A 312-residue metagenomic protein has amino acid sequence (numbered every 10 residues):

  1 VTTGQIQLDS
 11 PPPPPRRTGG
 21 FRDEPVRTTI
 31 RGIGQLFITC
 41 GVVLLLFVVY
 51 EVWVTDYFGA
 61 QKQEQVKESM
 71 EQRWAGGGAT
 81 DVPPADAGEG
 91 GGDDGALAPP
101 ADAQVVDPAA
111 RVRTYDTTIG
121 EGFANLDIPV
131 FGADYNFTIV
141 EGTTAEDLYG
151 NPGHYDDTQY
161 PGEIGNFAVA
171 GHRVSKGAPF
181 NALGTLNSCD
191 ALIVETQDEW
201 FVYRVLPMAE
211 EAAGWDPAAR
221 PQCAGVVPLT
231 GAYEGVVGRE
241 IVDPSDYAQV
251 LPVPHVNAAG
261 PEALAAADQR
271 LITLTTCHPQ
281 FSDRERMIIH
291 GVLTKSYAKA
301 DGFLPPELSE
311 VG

Functional and structural regions predicted by a protein language model:
T2-A75: N-terminal membrane-targeting segments
T2-P11, P83-A87, G91-G92, A98 (+1 more regions): Mixed-charge, low-complexity intrinsically disordered regions
I38, T117-T118, Q197: Short, contiguous, pocket-lining structural segments that sit at or immediately flank catalytic/ligand-binding sites
L45-R113: N-terminal hydrophobic targeting segments that direct proteins to the cell envelope
E68, Q72, R113, A124 (+1 more regions): Solvent-exposed, polar/charged alpha-helical surfaces in well-ordered, non-transmembrane soluble domains, broadly
A98-T118, A259-A267, L271: Intrinsically disordered, low-complexity acidic Ser/Thr-rich regulatory segments
V106-D156: Extended boundary segments
A145, G153-D157, E163-F167, R173-G312: Extracytoplasmic/periplasmic soluble domains downstream of a signal peptide or transmembrane helix
